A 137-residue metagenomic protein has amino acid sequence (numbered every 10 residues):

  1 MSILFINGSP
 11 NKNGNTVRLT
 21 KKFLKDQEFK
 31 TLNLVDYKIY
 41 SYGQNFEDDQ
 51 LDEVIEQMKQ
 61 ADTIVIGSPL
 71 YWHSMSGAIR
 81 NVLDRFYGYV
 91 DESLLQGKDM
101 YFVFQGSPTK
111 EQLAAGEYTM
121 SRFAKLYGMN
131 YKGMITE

Functional and structural regions predicted by a protein language model:
M1-D91, E117, S121, K125-T136: N-terminal beta1-alpha1-beta2 submodule of the flavodoxin-like/Rossmannoid cofactor-binding fold
I6, V103-Q105: Short hydrophobic segments within beta-strands
D91-G97: Short, conserved loop/helix-junction motifs that constitute active-site signature segments in enzyme catalytic cores
M100: Short, flexible loop segments at boundaries between secondary-structure elements
P108-T109: Solvent-exposed loop/turn segments at secondary-structure junctions within structured extracellular/periplasmic domains
Q112: Glycine-rich, Arg-bearing micro-motifs that act as flexible, cationic patches
